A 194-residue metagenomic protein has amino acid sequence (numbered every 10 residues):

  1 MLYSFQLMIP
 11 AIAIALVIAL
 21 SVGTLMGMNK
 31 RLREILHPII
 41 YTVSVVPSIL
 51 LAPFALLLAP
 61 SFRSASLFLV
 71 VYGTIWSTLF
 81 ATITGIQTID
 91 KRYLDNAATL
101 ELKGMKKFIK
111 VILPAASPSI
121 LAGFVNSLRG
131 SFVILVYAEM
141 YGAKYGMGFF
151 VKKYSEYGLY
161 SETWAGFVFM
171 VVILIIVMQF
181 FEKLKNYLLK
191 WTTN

Functional and structural regions predicted by a protein language model:
M1-A13: Periplasmic/extracellular loop-to-transmembrane helix junction in inner-membrane transport proteins
P10-I40: Transmembrane-helix boundary motif in ABC transporter permease subunits
G27-K30, A59-S61, G73, Y137 (+1 more regions): Short helix-capping/hinge motifs at transmembrane helix termini and TM-loop junctions
K30, Q87, A122-V125, W164-N194: C-terminal transmembrane helix and the adjacent membrane-cytosol boundary/short C-terminal tail of inner/organellar
Y41-S77, G85: Generic hydrophobic transmembrane alpha-helix motif, especially the helices
L57, I86, V133-M170, T193-N194: Glycine-rich helix-loop "coupling/hinge" segments at transmembrane-helix boundaries in multipass transporters
F68, Y72, G104-A138, A165 (+2 more regions): Transmembrane alpha-helices
A81-I120: Short cytoplasmic-facing helical segments at TM-TM junctions of multi-pass membrane proteins
